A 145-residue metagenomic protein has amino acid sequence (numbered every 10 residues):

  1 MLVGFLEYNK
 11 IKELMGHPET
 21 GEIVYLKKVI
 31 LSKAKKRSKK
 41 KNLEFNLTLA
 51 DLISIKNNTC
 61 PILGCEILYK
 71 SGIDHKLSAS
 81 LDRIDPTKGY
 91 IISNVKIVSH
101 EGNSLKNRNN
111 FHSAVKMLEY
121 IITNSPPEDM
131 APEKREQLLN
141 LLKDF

Functional and structural regions predicted by a protein language model:
M1-P61, H112, K116-N124: Contiguous alpha-helical segments
V29, V95-V98, N110: Generic hydrophobic secondary-structure packing signal
I30-A34, S80, P132: Short alpha-helical segments used as structural interaction elements across diverse proteins
K41-N46, T59-I97, K106: Histidine-centered nuclease catalytic patch
S93, S104-F145: A detector for short metal-coordination/catalytic motifs
H100-G102: C-terminal, surface-exposed recognition/capping segments
